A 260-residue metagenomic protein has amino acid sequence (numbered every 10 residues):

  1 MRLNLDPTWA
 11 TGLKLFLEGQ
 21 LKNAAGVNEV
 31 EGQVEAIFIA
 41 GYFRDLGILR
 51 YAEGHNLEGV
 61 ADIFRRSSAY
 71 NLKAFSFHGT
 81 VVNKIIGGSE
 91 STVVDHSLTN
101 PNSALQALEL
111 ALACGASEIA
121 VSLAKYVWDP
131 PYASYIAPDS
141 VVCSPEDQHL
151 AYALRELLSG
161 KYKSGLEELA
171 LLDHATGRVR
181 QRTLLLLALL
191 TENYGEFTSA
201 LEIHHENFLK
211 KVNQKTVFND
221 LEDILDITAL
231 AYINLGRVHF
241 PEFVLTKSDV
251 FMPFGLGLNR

Functional and structural regions predicted by a protein language model:
R2-H205: Eukaryote-skewed repeat-based solenoidal scaffolds used as protein-protein interaction platforms, primarily
A188-R260: Long, ordered, amphipathic alpha-helical scaffolds
